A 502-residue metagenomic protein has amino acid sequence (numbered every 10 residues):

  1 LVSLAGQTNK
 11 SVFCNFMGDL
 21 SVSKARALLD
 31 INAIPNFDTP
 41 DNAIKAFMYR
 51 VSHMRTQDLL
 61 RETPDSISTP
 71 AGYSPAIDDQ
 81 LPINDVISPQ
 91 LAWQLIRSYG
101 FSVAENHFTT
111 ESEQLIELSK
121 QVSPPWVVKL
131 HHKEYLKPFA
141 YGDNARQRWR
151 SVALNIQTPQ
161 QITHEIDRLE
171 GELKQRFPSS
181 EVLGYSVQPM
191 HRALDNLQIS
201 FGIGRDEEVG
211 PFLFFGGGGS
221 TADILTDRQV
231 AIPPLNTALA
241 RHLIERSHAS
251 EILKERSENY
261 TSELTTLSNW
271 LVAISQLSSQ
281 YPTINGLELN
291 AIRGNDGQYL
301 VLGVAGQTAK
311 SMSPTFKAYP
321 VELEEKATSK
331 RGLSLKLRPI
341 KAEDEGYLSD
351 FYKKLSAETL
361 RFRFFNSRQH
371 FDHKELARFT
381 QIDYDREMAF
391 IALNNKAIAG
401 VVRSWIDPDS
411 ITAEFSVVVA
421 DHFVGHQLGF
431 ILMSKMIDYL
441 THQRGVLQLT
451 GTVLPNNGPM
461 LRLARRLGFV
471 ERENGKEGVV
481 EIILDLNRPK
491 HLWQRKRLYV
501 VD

Functional and structural regions predicted by a protein language model:
L1-S367, L376-T380, D385-S404, I411-A413 (+6 more regions): ATP-dependent carboxylate/acyl-activation modules
F371-D372: PAS/Per-ARNT-Sim sensory domains
L440-V453: Conserved GNAT acetyl-CoA-binding A-motif
T452, R465-L484: Conserved catalytic-core motifs of GNAT/GCN5-like acyltransferases
N456: Conserved ATP-binding motifs of the histidine kinase catalytic
K476-D502: C-terminal "cap" of GNAT-fold acetyltransferases
